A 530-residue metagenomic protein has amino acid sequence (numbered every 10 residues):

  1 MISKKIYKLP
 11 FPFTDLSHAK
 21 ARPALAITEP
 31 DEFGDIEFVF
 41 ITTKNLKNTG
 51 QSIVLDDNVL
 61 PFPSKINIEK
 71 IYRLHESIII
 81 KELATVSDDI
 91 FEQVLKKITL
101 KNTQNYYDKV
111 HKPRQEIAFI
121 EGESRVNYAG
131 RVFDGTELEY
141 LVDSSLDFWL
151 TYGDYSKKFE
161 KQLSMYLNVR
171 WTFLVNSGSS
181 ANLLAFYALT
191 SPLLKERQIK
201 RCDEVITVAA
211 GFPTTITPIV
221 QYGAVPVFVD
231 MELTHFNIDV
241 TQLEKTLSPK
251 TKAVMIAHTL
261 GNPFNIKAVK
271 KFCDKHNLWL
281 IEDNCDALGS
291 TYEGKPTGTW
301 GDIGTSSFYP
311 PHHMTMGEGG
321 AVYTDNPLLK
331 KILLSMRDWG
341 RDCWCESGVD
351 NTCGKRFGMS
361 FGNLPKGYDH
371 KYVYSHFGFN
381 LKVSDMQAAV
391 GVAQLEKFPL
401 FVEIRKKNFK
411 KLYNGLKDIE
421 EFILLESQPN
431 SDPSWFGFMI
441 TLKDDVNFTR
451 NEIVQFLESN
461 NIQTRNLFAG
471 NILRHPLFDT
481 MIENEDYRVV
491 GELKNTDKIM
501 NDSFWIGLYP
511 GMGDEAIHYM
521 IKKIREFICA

Functional and structural regions predicted by a protein language model:
S17-N58: Compact nucleic-acid interaction/catalytic patches
I27, S307, G320-N326, V392: Short beta-strand-to-turn element immediately C-terminal to the catalytic PLP-Schiff-base lysine in fold type I
N58-N102: C-terminal terminal-subdomain/extension
T103-L150, D154, S375, G507: N-terminal "arm"/small-domain region of PLP-dependent enzymes with the aminotransferase-like
V110, S191-N284, T291: PLP-dependent aminotransferase-like
Q115, K157-K161, V169-R170, G178-S179 (+6 more regions): PLP-dependent aminotransferase class I/II
D154-E204, T217-Y222, F228, K295: Phosphate-binding glycine-rich loop
E282-M316, K331, Y372-V373: Conserved active-site segment immediately N-terminal to the catalytic lysine that forms the internal aldimine
